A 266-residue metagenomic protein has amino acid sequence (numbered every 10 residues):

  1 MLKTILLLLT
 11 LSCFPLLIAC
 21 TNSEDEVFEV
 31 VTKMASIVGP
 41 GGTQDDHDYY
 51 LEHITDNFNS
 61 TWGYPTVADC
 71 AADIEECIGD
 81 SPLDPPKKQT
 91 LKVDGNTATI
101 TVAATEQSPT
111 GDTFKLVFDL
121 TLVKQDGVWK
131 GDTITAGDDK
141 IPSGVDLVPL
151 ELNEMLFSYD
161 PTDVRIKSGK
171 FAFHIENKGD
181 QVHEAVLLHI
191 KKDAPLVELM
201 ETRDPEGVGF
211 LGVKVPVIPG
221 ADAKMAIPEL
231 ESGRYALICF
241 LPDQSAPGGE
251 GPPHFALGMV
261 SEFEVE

Functional and structural regions predicted by a protein language model:
L8-L16: Bacterial N-terminal signal peptides
A19-I37: Short, low-complexity N-terminal intrinsically disordered segments enriched in polar/charged residues
G42-A71: Short, well-ordered alpha-helical segments enriched in acidic and aromatic residues
C70-T113, D119, G137-D138: Surface-exposed, charged secondary-structure patches
K115-S143: Short beta-strand edge/turn micro-motifs at domain boundaries
F118-L120, G144-E154, S158, K167-S168 (+2 more regions): Extracellular/periplasmic metallocenter environments
G169-F173: Structural beta-strand segments of beta-rich domains
I175-N177: Asparagine-centered strand-capping/turn motif at beta-strand->loop junctions
